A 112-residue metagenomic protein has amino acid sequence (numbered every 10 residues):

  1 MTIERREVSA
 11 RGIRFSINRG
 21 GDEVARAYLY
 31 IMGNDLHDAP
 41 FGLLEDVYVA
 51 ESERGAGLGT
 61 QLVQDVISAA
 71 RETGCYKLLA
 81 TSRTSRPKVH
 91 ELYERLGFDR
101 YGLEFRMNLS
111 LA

Functional and structural regions predicted by a protein language model:
M1-D38, E45, N108: Acetyl-CoA-dependent GNAT
M1-R11, G59, I67-T73: N-terminal leader/targeting helix
A39-E51, L103: Conserved acetyl-CoA binding element of GNAT-fold acetyltransferases
V49, G55-S68, R95: Conserved acetyl-CoA-binding loop-helix of GNAT-fold acetyltransferases
T60, T84-G102: Conserved active-site alpha-helix within GNAT-family acetyltransferase domains
A70-S82: Conserved GNAT acetyl-CoA-binding A-motif
L103-A112: Active-site/acyl-donor-binding loops of N-acyltransferases
